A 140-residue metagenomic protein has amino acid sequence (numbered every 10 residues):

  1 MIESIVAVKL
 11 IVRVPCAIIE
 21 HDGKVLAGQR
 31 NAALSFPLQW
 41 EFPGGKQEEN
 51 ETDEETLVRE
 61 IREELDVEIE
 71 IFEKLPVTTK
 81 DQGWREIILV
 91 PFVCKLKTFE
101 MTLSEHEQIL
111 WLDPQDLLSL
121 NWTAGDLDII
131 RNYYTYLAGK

Functional and structural regions predicted by a protein language model:
I2-L26, K46, V77: Conserved N-terminal beta-strand and adjoining loop/helix that marks the start of the Nudix/MutT-like hydrolase domain
I11, F36, E86-I88: Residue-level preference for beta-strand/loop junctions
E20, V77-M101, L110: Active-site-adjacent beta-strand/loop module that shapes the phosphate/pyrophosphate-binding cleft
H21-E63: Conserved Nudix-box catalytic region and its N-terminal flanking loop in Nudix hydrolases and closely related
T52, E68-E70, D113: Short coil/turn motifs that cap or connect alpha-helices
V67-V77: A short coil-to-beta-strand element that immediately follows conserved catalytic motifs
V93, T102-Y133: NUDIX/MutT-family hydrolases
